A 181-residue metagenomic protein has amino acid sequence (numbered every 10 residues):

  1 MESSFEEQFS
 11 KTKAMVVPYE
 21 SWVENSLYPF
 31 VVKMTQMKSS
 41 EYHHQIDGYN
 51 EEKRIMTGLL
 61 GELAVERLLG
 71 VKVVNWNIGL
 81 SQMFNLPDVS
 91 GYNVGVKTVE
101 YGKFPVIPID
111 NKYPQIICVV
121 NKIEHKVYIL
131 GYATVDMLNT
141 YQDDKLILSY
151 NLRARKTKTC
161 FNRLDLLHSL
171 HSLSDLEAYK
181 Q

Functional and structural regions predicted by a protein language model:
M1-S90, K97-Q181: Nucleic-acid endonuclease domains
